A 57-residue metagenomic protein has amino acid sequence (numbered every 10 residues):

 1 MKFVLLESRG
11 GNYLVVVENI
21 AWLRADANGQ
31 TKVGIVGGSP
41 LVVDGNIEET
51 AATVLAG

Functional and structural regions predicted by a protein language model:
M1-G57: Acidic, Ser/Thr- and proline-rich intrinsically disordered linker/docking segments of eukaryotic scaffolds
